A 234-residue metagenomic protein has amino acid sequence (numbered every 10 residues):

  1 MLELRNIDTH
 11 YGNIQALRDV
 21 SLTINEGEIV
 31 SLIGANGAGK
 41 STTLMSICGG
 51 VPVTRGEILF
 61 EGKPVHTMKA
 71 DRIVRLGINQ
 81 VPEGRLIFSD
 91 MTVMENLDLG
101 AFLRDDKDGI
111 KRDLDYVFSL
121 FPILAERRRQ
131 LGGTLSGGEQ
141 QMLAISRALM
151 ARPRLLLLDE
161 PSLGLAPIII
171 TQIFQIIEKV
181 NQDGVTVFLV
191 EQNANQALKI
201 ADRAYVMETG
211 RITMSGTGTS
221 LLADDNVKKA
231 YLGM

Functional and structural regions predicted by a protein language model:
M1-M234: Glycine-rich phosphate-binding loops of nucleotide-dependent enzymes
